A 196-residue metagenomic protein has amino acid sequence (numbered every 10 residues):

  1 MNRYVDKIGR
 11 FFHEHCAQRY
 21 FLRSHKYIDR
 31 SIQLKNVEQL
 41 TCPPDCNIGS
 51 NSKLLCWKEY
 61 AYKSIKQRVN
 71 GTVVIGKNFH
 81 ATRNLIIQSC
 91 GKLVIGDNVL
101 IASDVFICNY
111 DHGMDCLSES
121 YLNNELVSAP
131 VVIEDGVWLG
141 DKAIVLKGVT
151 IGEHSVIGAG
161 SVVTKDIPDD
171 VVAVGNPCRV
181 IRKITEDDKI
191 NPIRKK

Functional and structural regions predicted by a protein language model:
M1-N109, E134-G136, A143, E153 (+2 more regions): Domain-scale signature associated with acetyltransferase and cell-envelope carbohydrate enzymes
Q67-V69, Y121-V131: A short acidic, glycine-rich active-site loop that binds or catalyzes chemistry on phosphate/adenosine moieties
L93, P130-V131, G148-V149, T164 (+1 more regions): A short, glycine- and basic residue-enriched loop/turn that sits immediately adjacent to a domain's principal
D111, S118-E119, V149, K183-T185: Conserved catalytic-core motifs of eukaryotic protein kinase domains, centered on the activation segment
M114-N124, D188-I193: Short glycine/proline- and charge-enriched loop/turn segments that cap or connect secondary-structure elements
W138, H154-V162: A generic "structured core" feature
